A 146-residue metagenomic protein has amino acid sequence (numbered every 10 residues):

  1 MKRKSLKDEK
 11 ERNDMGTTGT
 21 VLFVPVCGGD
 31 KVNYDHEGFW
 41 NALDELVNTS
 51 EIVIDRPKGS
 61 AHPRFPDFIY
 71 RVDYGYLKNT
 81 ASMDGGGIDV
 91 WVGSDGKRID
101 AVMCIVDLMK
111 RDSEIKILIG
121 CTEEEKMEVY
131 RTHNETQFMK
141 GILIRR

Functional and structural regions predicted by a protein language model:
K2, G16-V21: Position-driven detector of the extreme protein N-terminus
G19-R146: Hydrophobic N-terminal alpha-helices or hydrophobic patches in metabolic proteins across all domains of life
